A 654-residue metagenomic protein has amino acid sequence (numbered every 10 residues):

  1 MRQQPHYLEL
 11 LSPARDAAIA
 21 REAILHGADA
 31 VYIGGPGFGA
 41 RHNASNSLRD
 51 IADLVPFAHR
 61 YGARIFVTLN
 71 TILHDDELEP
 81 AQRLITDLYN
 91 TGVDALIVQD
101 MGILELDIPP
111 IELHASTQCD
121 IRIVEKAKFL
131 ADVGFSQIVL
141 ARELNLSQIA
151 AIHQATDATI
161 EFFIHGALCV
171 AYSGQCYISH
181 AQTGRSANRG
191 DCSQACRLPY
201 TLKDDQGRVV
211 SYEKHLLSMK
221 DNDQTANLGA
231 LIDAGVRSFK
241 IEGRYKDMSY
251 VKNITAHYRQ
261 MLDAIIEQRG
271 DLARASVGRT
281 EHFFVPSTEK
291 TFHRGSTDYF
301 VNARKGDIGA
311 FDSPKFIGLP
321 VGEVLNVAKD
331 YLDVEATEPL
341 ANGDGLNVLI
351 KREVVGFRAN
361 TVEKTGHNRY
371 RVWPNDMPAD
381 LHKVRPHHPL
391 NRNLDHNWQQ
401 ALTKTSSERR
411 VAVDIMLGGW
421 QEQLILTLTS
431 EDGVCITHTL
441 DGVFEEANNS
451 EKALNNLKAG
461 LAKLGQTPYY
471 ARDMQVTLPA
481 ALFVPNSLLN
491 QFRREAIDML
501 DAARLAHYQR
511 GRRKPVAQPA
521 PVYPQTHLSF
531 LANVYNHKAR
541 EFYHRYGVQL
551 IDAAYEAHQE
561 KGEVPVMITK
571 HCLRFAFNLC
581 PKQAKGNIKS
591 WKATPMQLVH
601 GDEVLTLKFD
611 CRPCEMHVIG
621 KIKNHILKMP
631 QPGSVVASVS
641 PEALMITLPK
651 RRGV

Functional and structural regions predicted by a protein language model:
M1-H26, A30-I33, G37-A40, L54-V55 (+4 more regions): Surface-exposed amphipathic alpha-helical tracts and adjacent flexible/coil segments at the periphery of soluble enzymes
N43-A52: Aromatic- and glycine-enriched glycan-recognition loops and surfaces that form the carbohydrate-binding subsites
G102-P109: Short active-site loop/helix that positions an aromatic residue
R122-K126: Short, glycine/polar-rich helix-capping loops at beta-to-alpha or helix-loop-helix junctions that flank or form
